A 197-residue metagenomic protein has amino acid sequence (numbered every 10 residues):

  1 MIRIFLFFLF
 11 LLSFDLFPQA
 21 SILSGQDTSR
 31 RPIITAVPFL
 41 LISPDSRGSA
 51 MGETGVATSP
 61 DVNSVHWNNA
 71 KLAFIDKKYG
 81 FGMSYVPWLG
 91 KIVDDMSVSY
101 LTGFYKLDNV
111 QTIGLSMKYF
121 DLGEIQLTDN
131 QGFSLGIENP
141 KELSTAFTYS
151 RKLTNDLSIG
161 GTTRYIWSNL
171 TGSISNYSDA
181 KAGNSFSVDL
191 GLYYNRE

Functional and structural regions predicted by a protein language model:
M1-I4, N155-D156: Positively charged n-region of N-terminal signal peptides that target proteins for export
I4-S13: Sec-dependent N-terminal signal peptides
F14-P18: Sec/Tat signal peptide C-region and signal peptidase I cleavage site
Q19-E197: Subset of outer-membrane beta-barrel
